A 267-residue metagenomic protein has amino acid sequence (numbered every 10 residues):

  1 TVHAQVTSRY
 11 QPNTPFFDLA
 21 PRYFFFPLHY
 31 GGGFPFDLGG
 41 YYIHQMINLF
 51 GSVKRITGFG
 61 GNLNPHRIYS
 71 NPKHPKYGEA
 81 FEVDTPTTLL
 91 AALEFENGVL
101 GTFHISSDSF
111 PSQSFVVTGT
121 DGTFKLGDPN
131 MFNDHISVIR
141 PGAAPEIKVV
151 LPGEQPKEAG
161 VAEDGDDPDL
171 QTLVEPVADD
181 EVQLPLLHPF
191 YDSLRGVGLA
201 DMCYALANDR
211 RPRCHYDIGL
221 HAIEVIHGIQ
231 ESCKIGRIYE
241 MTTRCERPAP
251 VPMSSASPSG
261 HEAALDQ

Functional and structural regions predicted by a protein language model:
T1-A4, G58-F59, T102-I105, F115 (+1 more regions): Beta-strand scaffold of nucleotide-dependent catalytic cores
T1-E82, G236: Predominantly a Rossmann-like dinucleotide-binding segment in NAD(P)-dependent oxidoreductases
P35-G39, R213-G219: Conserved loop-to-helix N-cap of the C-terminal "lid" that shapes the substrate pocket in Rossmann-like
G40, V99-Q113: Glycine-rich phosphate/pyrophosphate-binding beta-alpha loops
Y42-I43, G196-A200, I226: A general structural signal for well-ordered alpha-helical segments in protein cores
Q45-G58, L90-E94, V99-H104: Active-site-lining helix/loop region of Rossmann-like oxidoreductase modules
R55, P65-D84, L90, F95 (+2 more regions): C-terminal glycine/acidic-rich active-site capping loop/insertion
V225-I235: Short arginine-rich
